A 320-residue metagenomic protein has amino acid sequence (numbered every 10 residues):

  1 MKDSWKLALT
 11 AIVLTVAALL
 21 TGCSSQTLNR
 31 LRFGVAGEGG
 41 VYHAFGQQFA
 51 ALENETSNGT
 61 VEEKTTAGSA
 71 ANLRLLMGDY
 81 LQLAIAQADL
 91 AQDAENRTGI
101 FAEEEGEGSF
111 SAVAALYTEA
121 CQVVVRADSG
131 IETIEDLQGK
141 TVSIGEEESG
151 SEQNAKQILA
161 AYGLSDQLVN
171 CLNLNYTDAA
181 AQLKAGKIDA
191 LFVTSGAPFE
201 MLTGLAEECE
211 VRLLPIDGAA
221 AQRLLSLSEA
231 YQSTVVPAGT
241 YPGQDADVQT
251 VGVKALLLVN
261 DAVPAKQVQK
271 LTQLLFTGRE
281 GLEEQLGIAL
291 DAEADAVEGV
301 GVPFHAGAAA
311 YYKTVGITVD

Functional and structural regions predicted by a protein language model:
M1-T10: Bacterial N-terminal signal peptides that target proteins for export
L19-G22: C-terminal motif of bacterial Sec signal peptides marking the signal peptidase cleavage site
S24-Q26: Bacterial signal peptide processing site
L28-V61, E119-A185, E298, V302-G307: Bilobed "Venus flytrap"/periplasmic-binding protein-like clamshell domains and structurally analogous long
Q47, A70-Q82, Q157, T177-L191 (+1 more regions): Short helices/loops that flank or line small-molecule/ion binding pockets
A88-L90, T98-F101, S129, D166-L257: Pocket-lining segment of extracytoplasmic ligand-binding domains
E103-L116, C121, T240-Q249: A structural signal for short loop-to-beta-strand junctions that line the ligand-binding cleft of periplasmic/secreted
L174, D178, K184-A185, S195-L213 (+3 more regions): An extracytoplasmic/periplasmic, membrane-proximal ligand-sensing/linker region
